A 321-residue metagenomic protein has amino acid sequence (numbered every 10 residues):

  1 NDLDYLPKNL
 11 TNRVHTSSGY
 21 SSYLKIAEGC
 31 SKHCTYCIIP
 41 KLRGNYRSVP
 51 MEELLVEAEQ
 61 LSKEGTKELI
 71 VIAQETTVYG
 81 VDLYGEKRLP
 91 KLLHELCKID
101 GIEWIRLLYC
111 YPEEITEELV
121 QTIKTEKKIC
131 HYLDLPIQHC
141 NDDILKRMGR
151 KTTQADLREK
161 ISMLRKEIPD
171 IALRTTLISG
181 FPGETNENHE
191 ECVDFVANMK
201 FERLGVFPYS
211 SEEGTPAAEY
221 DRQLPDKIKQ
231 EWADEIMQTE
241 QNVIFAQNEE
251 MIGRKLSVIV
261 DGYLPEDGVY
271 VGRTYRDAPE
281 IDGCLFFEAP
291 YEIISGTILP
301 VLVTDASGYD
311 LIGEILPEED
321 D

Functional and structural regions predicted by a protein language model:
N1-Y79, E118, L133, A155-K166 (+5 more regions): Proteins enriched for Cys/Gly/acidic motifs involved in redox and nucleic-acid/cofactor modification
L54, V71, L107, L135 (+6 more regions): Conserved, mostly hydrophobic/aromatic
K63-H189: Conserved SAM/AdoMet-binding glycine-rich loop
K67, E103, E202, F207 (+1 more regions): Short acidic/polar active-site loop segments enriched in Thr and Asp
A73, Y109, I137-H139, T175-S179 (+6 more regions): Active-site proximal loops enriched in glycine and acidic residues that flank catalytic Cys/His/Asp and coordinate
G80-G101, R147-K151, S211-N242: Radical SAM enzyme [4Fe-4S]-AdoMet core and its adjacent flexible, acidic and glycine-rich loops/tails across
E184, K200-F201: Contiguous mid-protein beta-loop-alpha structural module that forms a pocket-lining wall or clamp of enzyme active
E219-D321: Terminal RNA-binding accessory module
